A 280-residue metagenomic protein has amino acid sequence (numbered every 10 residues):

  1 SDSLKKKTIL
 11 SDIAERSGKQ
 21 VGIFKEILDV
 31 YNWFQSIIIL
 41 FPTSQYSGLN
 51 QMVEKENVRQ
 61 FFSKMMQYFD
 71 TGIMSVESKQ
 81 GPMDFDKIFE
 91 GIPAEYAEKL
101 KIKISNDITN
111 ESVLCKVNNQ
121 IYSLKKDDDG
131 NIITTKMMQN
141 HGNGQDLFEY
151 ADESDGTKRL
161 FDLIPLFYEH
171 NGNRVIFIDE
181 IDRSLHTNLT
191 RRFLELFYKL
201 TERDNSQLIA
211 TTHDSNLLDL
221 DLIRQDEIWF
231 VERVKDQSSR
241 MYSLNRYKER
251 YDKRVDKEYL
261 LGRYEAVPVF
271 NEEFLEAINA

Functional and structural regions predicted by a protein language model:
S1-K99: Electropositive, glycine-dotted interaction segments that contact anionic polymers or phosphate-rich ligands
S1-S3, Y122-I133, R191: Short, charge-rich amphipathic segments
D2, Y68-D70, D129-N131, L222-I223 (+1 more regions): A generic structural signal for short, solvent-exposed coil/turn residues that cap or connect secondary-structure
D2-K19, I104-V117, H141-L147, E180-D182: Short charge-dense sequence patches
I27-F41, G130-D146: A short mid-domain helix/strand-loop element embedded in enzyme catalytic domains that forms or borders the active-site
R59-M65, Y122-K126, N216-D219, E227-V231: Intrinsically disordered, low-complexity boundary segments flanking structured domains
D86-G130: Mixed-charge, low-complexity intrinsically disordered segments
T134-F274, I278-A280: Switch/communication elements of ASCE P-loop NTPase nucleotide-binding domains
